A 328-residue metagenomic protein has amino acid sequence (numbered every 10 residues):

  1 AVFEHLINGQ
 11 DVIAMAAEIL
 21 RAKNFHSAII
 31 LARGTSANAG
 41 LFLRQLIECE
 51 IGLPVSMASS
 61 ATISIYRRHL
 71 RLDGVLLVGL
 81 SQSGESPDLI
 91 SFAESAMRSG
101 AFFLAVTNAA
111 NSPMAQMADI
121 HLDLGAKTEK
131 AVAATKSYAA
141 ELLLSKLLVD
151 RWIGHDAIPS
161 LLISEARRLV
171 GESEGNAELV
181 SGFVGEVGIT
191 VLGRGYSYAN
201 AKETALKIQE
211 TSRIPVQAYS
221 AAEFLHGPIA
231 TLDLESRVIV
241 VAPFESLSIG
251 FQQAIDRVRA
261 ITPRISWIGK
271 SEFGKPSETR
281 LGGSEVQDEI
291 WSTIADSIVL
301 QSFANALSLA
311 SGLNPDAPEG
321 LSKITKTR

Functional and structural regions predicted by a protein language model:
A1, F42-L43, A201-E203, K207 (+1 more regions): Conserved phosphate/anionic-ligand binding catalytic regions in large, soluble enzymes, centered on
F3-H26, I120-R237, L247, S311-R328: Active-site phosphate/pyrophosphate-binding segments
R21-R168, R194, I229, V241-V286 (+2 more regions): Glycine-rich phosphate-binding loops that contact phosphosugars or nucleotide phosphates
T204, Q252-A254, D296, E319: Composition- and surface-driven signal marking solvent-exposed, interaction-prone regions in large proteins
E285-R328: Peripheral docking tails and interdomain loops at the edges of cofactor- or intermediate-handling domains
